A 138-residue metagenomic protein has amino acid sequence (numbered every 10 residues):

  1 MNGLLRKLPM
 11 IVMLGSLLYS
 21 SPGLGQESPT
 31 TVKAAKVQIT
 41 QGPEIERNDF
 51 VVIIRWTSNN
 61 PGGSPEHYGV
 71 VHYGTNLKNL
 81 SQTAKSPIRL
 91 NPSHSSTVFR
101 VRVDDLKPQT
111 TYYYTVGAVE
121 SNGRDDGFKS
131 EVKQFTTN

Functional and structural regions predicted by a protein language model:
M1-P9: Bacterial N-terminal signal peptides that target proteins for export
P9-M10, V103: Sequence-pattern detector for short linear motifs and compositional/periodic biases rather than a specific fold
V12-M13, G23: Cleavable N-terminal signal peptides
Q26-N138: Short, surface-exposed linear motifs at loops/turns and structural transition points
